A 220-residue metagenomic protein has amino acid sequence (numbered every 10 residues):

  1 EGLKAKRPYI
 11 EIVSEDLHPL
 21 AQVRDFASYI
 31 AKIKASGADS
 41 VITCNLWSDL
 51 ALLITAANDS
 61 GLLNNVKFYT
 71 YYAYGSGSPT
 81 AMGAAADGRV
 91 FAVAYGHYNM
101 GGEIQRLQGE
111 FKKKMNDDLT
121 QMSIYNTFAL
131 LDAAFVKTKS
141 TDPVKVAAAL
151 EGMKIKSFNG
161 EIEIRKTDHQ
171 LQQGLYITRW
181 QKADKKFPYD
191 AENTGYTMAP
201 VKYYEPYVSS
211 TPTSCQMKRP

Functional and structural regions predicted by a protein language model:
E1-D59, H97-R106: Extracellular/periplasmic Venus flytrap/periplasmic-binding protein
K4-P8, A31-A38, T55-L62, K112-N116 (+2 more regions): Sec-exported extracytoplasmic/periplasmic mature domains
R7-V13, S36-S40, L62-K67, A84-F91 (+1 more regions): Loop/turn elements at helix/coil->beta-strand transitions in domains of secreted/extracellular proteins
D49, S123-T127, Q173: Catalytic-loop motifs flanking and including active-site residues across diverse enzymes
A57-T127, A133-T141, D184, D190-R219: Extracellular/periplasmic periplasmic-binding protein-like sensory domains
Y125, D142-N159: Short, well-structured alpha-helical segments that form the helix of a local strand-helix-strand
I162-H169: Short proline/glycine-enriched turn/loop segments at secondary-structure junctions
Y176-T178: Conserved hydrophobic/aromatic positions in well-ordered beta-strands
